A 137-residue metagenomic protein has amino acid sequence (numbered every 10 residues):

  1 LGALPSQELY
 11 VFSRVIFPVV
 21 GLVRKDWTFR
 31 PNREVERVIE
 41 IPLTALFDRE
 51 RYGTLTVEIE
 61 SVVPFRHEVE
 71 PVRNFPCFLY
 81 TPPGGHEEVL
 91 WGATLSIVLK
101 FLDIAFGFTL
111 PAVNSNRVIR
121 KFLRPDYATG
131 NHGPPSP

Functional and structural regions predicted by a protein language model:
L1-L90, I97-K100, I104, F108-D126 (+1 more regions): Unchanged
N131-P137: Acidic, Ser/Thr-rich low-complexity intrinsically disordered segments
